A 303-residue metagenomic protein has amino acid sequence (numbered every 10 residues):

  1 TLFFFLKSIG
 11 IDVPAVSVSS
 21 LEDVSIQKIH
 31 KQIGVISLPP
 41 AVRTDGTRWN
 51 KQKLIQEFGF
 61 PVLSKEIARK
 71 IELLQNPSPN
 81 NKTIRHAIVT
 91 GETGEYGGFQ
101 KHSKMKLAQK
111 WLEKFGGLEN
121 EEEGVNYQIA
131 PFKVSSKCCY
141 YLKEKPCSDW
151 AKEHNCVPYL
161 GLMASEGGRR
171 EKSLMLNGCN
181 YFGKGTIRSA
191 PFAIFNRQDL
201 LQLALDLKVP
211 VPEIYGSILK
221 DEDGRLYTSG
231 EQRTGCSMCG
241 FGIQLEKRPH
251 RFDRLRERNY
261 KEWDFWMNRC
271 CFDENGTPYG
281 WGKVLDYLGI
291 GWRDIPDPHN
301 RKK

Functional and structural regions predicted by a protein language model:
T1-D199, A204-D206: ATP-dependent adenylation/nucleotidyltransferase module used to activate substrates
K184-G185, N196-K303: ATP/NTP-dependent adenylation/nucleotidyl-transfer catalytic domains that generate, transfer, or process NMP-activated
